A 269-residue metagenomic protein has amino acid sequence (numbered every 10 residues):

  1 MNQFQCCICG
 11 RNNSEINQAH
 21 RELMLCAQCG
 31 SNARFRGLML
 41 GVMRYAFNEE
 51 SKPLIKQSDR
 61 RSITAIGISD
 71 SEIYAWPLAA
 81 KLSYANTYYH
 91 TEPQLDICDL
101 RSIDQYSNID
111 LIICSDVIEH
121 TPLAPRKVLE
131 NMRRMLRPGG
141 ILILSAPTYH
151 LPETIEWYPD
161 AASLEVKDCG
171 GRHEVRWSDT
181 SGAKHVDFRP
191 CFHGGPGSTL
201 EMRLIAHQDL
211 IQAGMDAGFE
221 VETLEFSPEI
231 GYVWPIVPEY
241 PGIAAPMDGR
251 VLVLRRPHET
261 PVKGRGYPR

Functional and structural regions predicted by a protein language model:
M1-S107, E229-P238, P246-V251, P257-R269: Conserved N-terminal segment of class I S-adenosyl-L-methionine
F4, L123-R137, I141-P268: S-adenosyl-L-methionine-dependent methyltransferase catalytic module, highlighting the catalytic core
I113: A conserved beta-strand element that flanks and buttresses the S-adenosyl-L-methionine
D116-H120: Short catalytic micro-motifs in class I SAM-dependent methyltransferases
